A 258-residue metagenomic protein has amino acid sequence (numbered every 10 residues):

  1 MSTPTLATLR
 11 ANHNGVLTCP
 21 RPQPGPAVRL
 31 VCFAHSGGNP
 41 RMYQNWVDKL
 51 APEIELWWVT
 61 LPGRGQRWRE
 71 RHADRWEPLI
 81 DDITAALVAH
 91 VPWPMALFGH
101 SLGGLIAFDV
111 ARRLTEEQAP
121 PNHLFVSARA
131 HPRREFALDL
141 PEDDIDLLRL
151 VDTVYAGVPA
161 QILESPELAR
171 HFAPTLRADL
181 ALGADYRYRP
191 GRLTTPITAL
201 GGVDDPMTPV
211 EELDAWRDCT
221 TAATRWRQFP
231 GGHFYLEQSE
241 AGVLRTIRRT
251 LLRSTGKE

Functional and structural regions predicted by a protein language model:
S2-F98, L102-E258: Domain-scale detector for complete catalytic domains at protein termini or as standalone homologs
